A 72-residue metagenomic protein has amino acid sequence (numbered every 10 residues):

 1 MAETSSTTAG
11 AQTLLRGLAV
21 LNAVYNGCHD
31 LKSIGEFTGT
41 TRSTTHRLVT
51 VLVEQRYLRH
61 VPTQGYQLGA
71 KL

Functional and structural regions predicted by a protein language model:
A2-L72: N-terminal helix-turn-helix
